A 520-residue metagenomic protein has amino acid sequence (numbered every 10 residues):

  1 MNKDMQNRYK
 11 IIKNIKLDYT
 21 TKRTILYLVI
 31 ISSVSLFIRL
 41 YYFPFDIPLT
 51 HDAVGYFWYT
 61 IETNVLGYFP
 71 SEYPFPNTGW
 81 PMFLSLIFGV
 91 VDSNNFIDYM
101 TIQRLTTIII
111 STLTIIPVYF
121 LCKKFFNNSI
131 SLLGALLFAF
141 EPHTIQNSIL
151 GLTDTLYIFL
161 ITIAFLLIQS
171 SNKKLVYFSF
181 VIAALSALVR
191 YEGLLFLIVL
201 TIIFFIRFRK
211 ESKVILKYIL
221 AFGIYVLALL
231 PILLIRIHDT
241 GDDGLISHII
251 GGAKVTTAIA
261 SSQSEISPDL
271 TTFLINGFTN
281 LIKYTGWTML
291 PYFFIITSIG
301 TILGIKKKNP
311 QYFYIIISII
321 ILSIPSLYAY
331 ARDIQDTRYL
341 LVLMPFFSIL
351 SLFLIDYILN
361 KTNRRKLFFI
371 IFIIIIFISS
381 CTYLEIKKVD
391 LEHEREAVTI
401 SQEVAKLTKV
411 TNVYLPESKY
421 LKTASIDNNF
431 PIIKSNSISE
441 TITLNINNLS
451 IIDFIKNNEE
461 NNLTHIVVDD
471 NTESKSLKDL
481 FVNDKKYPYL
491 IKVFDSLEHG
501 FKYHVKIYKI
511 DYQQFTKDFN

Functional and structural regions predicted by a protein language model:
I15-R23, K124, F208-L220, T297-I319 (+2 more regions): Membrane-interface helix-loop-helix junctions at transmembrane boundaries of multi-pass membrane enzymes, predominantly
I38-R39, L216-I296, I324: Membrane-lumen/periplasm interface segments of specific transmembrane helices in polyprenyl phosphate-linked
F45-W58, P70-I87, N94-T101, T240-S247 (+1 more regions): Extracytoplasmic catalytic/substrate-binding loops of multi-pass membrane glycan-assembly enzymes
T50-H51, P76, H143-L156, D336: Short acidic/glycine- and proline-prone juxtamembrane loop motifs at membrane-interface regions of multi-pass membrane
I116-V118, F205, N280-I315, I319-S323: Hydrophobic, aromatic-rich transmembrane alpha-helices and their immediate juxtamembrane boundary segments
C122, I375-S437, T441, Y512-N520: Membrane-embedded, lumen/periplasm-facing catalytic core of multi-pass transferases that use lipid-linked donors
K124-F126, A164-F178, S186: Membrane-interface transmembrane helices that cradle and orient dolichyl/undecaprenyl
S148, D154, S186-Y191, L195 (+5 more regions): Hydrophobic/aromatic-rich transmembrane helices and adjacent perimembrane loops
